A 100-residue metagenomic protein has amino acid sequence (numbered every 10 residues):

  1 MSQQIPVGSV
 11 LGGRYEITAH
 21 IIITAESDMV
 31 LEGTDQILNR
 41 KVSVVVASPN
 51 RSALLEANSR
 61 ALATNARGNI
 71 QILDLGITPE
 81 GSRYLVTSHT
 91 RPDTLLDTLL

Functional and structural regions predicted by a protein language model:
M1-V10: Juxta-kinase regulatory segment immediately upstream of eukaryotic protein kinase catalytic domains
V7, I17-A66, L95: ATP-binding glycine-rich loop module of kinase domains
G13: P-loop/Walker A NTP-binding region and its immediately flanking N-terminal helices in P-loop NTPase folds
E16, G68-L73: Short small/polar-residue motifs
Q71-R83: Short beta-strand micro-motifs within the conserved protein kinase catalytic domain, predominantly in the N-lobe
E80-T94: Conserved short submotifs of the Hanks-type protein kinase catalytic core that shape the nucleotide-binding pocket
D97-L100: Activation segment of protein kinase catalytic domains, centered on the conserved DFG
